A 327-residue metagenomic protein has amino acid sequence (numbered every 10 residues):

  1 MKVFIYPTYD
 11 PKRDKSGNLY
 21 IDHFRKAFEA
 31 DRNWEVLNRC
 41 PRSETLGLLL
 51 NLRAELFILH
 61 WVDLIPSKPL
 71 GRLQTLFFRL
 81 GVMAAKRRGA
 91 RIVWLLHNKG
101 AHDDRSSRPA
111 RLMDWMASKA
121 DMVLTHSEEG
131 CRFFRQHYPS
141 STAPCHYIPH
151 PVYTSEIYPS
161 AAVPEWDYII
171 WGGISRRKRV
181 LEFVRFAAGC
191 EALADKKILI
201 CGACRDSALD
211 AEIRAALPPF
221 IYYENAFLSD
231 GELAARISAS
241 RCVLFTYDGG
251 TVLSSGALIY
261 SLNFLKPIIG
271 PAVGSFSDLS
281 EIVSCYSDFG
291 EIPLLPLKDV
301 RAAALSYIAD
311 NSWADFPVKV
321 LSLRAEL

Functional and structural regions predicted by a protein language model:
L76-R91, R105-V123: Membrane-proximal helix-turn-helix segments that form the acceptor-binding/catalytic region of lipid-linked
S118-Q136, S140-I157: Donor nucleotide-sugar binding/catalytic pocket of nucleotide-sugar-dependent glycosyltransferases
A161-K178, V184-A188, I198-C201: Conserved donor-binding/catalytic core segment of Leloir-type glycosyltransferases
K197-D210, A226: Glycosyltransferase donor-sugar binding loop
D210-G231: Nucleotide-activated donor-binding/catalytic signature segment of Leloir-type glycosyltransferases, i.e., the conserved
G231, F245-I259, A272-V273, S277-D278: Nucleotide-sugar-dependent
A235-V252, K266: Acidic donor-binding loop of glycosyltransferase active sites
G290-L327: A charged, aromatic-enriched C-terminal amphipathic alpha-helix characteristic of glycosyltransferases across folds
